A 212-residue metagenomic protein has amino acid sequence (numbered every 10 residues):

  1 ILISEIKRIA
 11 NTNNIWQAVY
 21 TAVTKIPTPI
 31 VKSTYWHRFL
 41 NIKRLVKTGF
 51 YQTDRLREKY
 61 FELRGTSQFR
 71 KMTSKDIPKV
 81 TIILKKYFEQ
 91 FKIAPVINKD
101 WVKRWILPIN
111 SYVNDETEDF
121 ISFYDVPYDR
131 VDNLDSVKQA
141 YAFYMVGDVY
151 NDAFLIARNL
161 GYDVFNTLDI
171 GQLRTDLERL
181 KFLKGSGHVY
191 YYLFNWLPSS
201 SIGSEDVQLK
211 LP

Functional and structural regions predicted by a protein language model:
I1-I9: General structural concept
I1-L2, K71, I83, I93-P95 (+1 more regions): Marks the mature luminal ectodomains of secretory-pathway proteins
W16-G65, D119-P212: Active-site/acyl-donor-binding loops of N-acyltransferases
S67-I82, Q90: A short beta-loop-alpha structural element at the N-terminal edge of CoA-dependent acyl/N-acetyltransferase catalytic
F88-K103: Conserved GNAT-fold acetyl-CoA-binding loop/helix
D100, R104-F123: Conserved beta-hairpin
